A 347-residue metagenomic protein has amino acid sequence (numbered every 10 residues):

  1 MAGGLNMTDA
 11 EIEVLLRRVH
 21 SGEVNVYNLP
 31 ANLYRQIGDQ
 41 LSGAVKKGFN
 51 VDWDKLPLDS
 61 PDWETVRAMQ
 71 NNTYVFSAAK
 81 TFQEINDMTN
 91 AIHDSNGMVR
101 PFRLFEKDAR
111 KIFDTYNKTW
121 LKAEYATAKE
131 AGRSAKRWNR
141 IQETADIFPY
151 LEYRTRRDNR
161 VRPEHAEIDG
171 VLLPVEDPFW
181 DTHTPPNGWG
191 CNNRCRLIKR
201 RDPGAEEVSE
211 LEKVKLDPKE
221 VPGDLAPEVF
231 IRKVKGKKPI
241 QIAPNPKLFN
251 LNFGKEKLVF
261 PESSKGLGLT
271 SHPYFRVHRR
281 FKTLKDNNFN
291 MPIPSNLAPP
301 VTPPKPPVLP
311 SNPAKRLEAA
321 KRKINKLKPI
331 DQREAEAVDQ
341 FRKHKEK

Functional and structural regions predicted by a protein language model:
M1-F113, R200-K347: N-terminal leader/targeting and assembly helices and adjacent pre-domain segments
K46-N50, G97-M98, K118, S134 (+2 more regions): Intrinsically disordered or highly flexible coil/loop and linker segments, enriched in small and charged/polar residues
F49-D52, K111-T115, P149-N159: A broad, low-specificity signal for short, low-complexity segments enriched in glycine/proline and polar/charged
D94, R103-T127, A131-I147: Internal glycine-rich, Lys/Arg-flanked active-site/core loops of soluble domains
Y125, N193, E346-K347: Non-Sec secretion/translocation targeting segments of pathogen effectors
A128-P203: Conserved short secondary-structure elements within globular domains
